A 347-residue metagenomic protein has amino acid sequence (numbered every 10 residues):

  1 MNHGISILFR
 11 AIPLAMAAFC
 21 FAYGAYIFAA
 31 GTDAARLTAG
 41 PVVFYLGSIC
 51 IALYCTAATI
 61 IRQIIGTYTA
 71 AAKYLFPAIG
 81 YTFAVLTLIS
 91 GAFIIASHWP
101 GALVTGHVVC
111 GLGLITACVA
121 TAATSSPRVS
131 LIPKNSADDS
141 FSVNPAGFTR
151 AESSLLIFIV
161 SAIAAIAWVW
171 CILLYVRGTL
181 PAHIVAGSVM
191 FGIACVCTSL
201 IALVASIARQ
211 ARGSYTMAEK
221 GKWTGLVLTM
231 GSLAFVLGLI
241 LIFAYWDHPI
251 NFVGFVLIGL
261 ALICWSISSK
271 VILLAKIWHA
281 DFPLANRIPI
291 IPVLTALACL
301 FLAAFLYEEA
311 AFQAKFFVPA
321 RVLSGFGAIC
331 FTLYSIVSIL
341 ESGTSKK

Functional and structural regions predicted by a protein language model:
M1-H3, I132-A137, L340-K347: Short, charged juxtamembrane terminal tails flanking transmembrane helices
N2, I65-Y74, A211-K220: Short juxtamembrane and helix-loop transition motifs at transmembrane-helix boundaries in membrane proteins
S6-A29, A39-Q63, L75-S97, L103-V129 (+6 more regions): Alpha-helical transmembrane segments and immediately adjacent membrane-interfacial amphipathic helices
A34, A71, I132, A218-K220 (+3 more regions): Generic N-terminal leader/processing signal
L131-F148, Y215, A280: Membrane-interfacial, low-structure loops and terminal tails that flank and connect transmembrane helices in multi-pass
